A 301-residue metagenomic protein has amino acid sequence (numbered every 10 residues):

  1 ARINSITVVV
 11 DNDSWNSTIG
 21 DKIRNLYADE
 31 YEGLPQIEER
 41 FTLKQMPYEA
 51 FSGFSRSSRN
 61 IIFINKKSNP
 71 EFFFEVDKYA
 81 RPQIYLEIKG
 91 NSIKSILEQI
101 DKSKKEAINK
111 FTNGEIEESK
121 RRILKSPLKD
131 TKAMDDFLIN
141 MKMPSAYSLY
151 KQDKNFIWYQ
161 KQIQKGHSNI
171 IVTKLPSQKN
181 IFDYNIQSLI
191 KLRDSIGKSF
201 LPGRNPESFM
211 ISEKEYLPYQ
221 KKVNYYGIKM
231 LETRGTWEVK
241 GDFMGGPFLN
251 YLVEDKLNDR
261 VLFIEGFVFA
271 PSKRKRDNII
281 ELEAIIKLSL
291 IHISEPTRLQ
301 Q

Functional and structural regions predicted by a protein language model:
A1-I37: N-terminal mature-domain "stem" immediately C-terminal to a signal peptide or N-terminal signal-anchor/transmembrane
A1-R2, N16, N25, I123-K151 (+1 more regions): N-terminal "mature-domain start" segment
A1-V10, N16, N65-P127: Solvent-exposed alpha-helical segments and adjacent loops that form catalytic or protein-interaction surfaces
S5, V9-D13, T18, P144-R204 (+1 more regions): Secretory pathway targeting signatures of secreted, lumenal, and periplasmic proteins
E39-T42, M46-G90, K198-D259, K273: Signature of long, low-cysteine stretches enriched in small and polar/charged residues
Q83-S92, N169-K174, R260-P271: Short, well-ordered beta-strand elements
S92-E98, L262-I285: A short acidic/glycine-rich loop-to-helix N-cap element
I291-Q301: Single conserved hydrophobic/aromatic residue that forms the stacking wall/gate of nucleotide- or nucleobase-binding
